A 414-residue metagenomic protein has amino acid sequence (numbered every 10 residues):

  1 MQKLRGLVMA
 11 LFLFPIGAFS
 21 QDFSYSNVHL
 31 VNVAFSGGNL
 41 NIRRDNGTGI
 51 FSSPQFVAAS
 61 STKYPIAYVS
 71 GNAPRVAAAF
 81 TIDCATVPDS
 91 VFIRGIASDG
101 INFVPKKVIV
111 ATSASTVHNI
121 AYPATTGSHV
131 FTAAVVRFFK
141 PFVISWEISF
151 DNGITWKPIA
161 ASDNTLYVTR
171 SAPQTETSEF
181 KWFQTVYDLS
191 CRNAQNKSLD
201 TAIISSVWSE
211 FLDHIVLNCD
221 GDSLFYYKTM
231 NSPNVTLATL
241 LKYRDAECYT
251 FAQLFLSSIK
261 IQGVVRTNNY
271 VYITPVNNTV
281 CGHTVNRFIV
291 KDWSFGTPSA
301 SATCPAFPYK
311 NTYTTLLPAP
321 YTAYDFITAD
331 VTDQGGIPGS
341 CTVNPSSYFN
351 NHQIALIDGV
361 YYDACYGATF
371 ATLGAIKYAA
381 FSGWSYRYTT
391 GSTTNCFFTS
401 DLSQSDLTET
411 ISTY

Functional and structural regions predicted by a protein language model:
L4-P15: Sec-dependent N-terminal signal peptides
R5, R244-E247: Secondary-structure capping and boundary motifs in well-ordered enzyme cores
I16-S20: Sec/Tat signal peptide C-region and signal peptidase I cleavage site
Q21-Q174: Beta-strand-enriched, solvent-exposed domains that form extended recognition/catalytic surfaces
A172-R244, Q253, Q262: Secondary-structure boundary elements
Y249-F251: Helix-rich terminal scaffold detector
Q253-Y386: Hydrophobic/aromatic-rich core segments of domains that either
S382-Y414: Low-complexity, Gly/Ser/Thr/Pro-rich intrinsically disordered linker/tail segments
